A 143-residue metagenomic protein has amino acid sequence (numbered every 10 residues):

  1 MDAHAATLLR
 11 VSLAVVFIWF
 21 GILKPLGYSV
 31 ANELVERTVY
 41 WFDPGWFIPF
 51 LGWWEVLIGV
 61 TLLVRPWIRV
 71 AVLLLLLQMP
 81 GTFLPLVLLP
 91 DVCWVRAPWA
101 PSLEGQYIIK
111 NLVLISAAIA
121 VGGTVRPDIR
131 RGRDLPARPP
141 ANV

Functional and structural regions predicted by a protein language model:
M1-V143: Membrane-interface extramembranous regions
